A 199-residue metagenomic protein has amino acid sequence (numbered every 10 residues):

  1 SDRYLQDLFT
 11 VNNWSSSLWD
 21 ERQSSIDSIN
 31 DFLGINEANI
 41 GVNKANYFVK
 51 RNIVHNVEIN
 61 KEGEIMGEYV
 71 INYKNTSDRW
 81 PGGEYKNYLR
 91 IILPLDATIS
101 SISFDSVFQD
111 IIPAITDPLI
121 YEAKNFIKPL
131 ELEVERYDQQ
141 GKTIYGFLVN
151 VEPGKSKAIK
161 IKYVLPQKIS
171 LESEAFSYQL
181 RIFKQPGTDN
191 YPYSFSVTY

Functional and structural regions predicted by a protein language model:
S1-Y199: Lumenal/extracellular ectodomains and adaptor appendage modules of the eukaryotic vesicle/secretory system
